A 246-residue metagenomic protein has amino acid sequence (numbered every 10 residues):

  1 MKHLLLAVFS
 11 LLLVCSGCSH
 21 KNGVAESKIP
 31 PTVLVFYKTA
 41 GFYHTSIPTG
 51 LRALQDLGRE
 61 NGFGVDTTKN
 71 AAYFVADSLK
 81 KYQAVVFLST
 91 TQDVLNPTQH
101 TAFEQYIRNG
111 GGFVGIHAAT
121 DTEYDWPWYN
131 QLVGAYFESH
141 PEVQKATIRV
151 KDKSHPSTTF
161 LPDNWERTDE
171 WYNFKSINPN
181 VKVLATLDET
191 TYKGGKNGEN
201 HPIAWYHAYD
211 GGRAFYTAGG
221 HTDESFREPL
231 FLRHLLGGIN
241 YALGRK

Functional and structural regions predicted by a protein language model:
M1-L4: Positively charged n-region of N-terminal signal peptides that target proteins for export
V14-G17: C-terminal motif of bacterial Sec signal peptides marking the signal peptidase cleavage site
N22-P31, Y37, E60-F63, Y192-N200 (+1 more regions): Extracellular ligand-binding/catalytic regions of CAZymes and related secreted enzymes and adhesion modules
T32-F36, L79-E123, G211: Short alpha-beta junction capping motif
K38-R52: Glycine- and acidic-residue-enriched helix-capping/strand-helix junction motifs
T39-F42, A71-Y73, T90-V94, F113 (+5 more regions): Solvent-exposed loop/turn segments at secondary-structure junctions within structured extracellular/periplasmic domains
N61-A72: A short beta-strand-loop structural module common to alpha/beta enzyme folds
A135, H140-G211: Catalytic beta-strand/loop cores that center a nucleophilic Ser/Cys/Thr and support acyl-enzyme chemistry
